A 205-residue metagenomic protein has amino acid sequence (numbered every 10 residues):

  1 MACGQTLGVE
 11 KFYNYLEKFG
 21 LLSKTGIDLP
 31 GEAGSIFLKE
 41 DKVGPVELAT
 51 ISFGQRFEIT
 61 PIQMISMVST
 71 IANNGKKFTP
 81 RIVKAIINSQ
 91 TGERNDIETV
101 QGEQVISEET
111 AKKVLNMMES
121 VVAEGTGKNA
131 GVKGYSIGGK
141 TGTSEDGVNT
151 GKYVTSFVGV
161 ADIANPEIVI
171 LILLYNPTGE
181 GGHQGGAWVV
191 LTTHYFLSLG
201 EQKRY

Functional and structural regions predicted by a protein language model:
M1-N176: Beta-lactam-recognizing serine transpeptidase/beta-lactamase-like catalytic domain environment
E93-D96, V100, W188-Y205: Short, gly/Ser/Thr-rich active-site loops of penicillin-recognizing serine hydrolases
N176-V189: A short acidic/glycine-rich loop-to-helix N-cap element
